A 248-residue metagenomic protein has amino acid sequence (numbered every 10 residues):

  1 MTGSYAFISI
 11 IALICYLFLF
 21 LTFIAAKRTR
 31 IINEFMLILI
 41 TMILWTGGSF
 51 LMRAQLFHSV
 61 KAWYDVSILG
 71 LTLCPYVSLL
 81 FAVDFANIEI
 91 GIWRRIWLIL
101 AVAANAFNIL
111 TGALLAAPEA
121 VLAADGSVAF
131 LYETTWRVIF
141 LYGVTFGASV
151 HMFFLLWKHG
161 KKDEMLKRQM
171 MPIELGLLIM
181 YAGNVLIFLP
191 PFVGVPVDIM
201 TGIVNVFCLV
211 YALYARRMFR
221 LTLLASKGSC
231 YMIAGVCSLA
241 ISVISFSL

Functional and structural regions predicted by a protein language model:
T2, G48-M52, M165-L248: Interfacial "cap-and-anchor" motif at the non-cytosolic start of specific transmembrane alpha-helices
T2-Y16, K27-P118, A124-V150, L177 (+1 more regions): Individual alpha-helical transmembrane segments in multi-pass integral membrane proteins
L17-T22, V77-D84, T145-K162, C208-M218: Alpha-helical transmembrane segments in multipass membrane proteins, preferentially the mid-helix core
F18-R30, V243-L248: N-terminal membrane-insertion alpha helix
T22-A26, N108-L110, N184-P191: Hydrophobic alpha-helical transmembrane segments
T22-F35, V83-R94, W157-M170, M218-S226: Membrane-interface helix-boundary motifs at transmembrane edges
V138-L141, W157, F246: Generic detector of well-ordered alpha-helical segments enriched in charged/polar residues, highlighting helical
